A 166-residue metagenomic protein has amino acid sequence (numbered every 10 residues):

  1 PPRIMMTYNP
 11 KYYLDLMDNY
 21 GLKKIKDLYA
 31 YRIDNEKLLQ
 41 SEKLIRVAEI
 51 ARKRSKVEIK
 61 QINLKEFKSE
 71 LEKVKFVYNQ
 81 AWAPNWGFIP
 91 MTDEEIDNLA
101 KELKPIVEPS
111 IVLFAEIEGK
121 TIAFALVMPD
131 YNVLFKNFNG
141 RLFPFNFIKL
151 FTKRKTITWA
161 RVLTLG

Functional and structural regions predicted by a protein language model:
P1-E58: Acyl-donor-binding surface of acyltransferase catalytic domains
Q61-G166: A conserved beta-strand-loop-helix scaffold within acyl/acetyltransferase catalytic domains
